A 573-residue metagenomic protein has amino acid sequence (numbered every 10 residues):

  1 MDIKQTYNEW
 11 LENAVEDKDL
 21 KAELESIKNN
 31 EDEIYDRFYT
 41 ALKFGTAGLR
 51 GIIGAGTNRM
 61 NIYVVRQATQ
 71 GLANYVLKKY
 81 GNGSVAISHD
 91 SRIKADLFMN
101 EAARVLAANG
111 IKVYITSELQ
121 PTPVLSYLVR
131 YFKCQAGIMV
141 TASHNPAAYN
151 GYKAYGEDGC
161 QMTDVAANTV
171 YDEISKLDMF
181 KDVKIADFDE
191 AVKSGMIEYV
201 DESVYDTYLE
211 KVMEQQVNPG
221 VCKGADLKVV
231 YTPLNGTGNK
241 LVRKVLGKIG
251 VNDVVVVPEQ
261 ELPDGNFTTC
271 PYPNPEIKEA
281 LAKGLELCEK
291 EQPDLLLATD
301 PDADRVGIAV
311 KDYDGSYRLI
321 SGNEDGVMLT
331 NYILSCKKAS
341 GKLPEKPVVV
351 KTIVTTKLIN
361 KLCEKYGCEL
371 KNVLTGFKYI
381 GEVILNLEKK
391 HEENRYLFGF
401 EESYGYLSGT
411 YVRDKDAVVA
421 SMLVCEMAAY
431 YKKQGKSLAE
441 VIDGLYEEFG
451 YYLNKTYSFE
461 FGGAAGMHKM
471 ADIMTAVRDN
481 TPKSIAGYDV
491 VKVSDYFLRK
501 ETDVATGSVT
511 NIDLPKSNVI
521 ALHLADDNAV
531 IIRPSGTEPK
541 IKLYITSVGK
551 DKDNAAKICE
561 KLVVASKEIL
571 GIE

Functional and structural regions predicted by a protein language model:
D2-A102, N109, A191-D226, T237: An N-terminal, well-structured beta->alpha segment
E33-L42, N150-A282, E286-L287: Gly/Ser/Thr-enriched, mixed-charge loops and adjacent short helices that form phosphate/oxyanion-binding elements
F38-N58, A142-N145, P233-V245, P301 (+3 more regions): Conserved phosphate/anionic-ligand binding catalytic regions in large, soluble enzymes, centered on
S84-D90, K228-Y231, K240, L407 (+1 more regions): Short glycine-rich or small-residue beta-strand-to-loop segments that form or flank ligand, phosphate, metal/Fe-S
A86-Y149, K248, N252-G307: N-terminal small/polar loop signature for handling phosphorylated ligands or for N-terminal nucleophile
L97-L106, Y149-G156, D304-N323, I359: Short Gly/Thr/Asp-enriched flexible loops that form oxyanion-binding sites at enzyme active sites
Y155-I185, N323-K346, K351-N360, A417: Glycine-rich phosphate-binding loop plus the immediately following alpha-helix
E289, D294-L295, S316-R318, K337-R533 (+3 more regions): Phosphate-binding and adjacent anionic-ligand microenvironments
